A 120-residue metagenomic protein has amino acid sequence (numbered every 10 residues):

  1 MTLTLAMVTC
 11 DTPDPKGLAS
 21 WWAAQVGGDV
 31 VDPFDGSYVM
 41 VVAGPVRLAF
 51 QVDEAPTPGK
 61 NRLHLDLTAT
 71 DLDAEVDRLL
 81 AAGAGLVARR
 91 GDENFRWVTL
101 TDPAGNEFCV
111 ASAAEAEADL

Functional and structural regions predicted by a protein language model:
T2-C10, D32, M40-V42, V46-Q51 (+1 more regions): Vicinal oxygen chelate
L5-T12, A55-L79, R96-T101: Vicinal oxygen chelate
D14-D29, E75-A81: Amphipathic alpha-helical segments
G36: Short, Lys/Arg-rich nucleic-acid/phosphate-binding segment
